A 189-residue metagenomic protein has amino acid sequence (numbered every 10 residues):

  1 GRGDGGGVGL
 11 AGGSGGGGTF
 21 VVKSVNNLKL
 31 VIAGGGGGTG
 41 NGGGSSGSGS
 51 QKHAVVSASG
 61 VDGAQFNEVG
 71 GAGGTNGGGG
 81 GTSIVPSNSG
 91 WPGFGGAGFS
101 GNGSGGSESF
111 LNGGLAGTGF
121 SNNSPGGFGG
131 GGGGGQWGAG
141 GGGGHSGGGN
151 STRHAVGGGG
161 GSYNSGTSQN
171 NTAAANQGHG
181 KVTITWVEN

Functional and structural regions predicted by a protein language model:
G1-N189: Glycine-centric low-complexity repeats
